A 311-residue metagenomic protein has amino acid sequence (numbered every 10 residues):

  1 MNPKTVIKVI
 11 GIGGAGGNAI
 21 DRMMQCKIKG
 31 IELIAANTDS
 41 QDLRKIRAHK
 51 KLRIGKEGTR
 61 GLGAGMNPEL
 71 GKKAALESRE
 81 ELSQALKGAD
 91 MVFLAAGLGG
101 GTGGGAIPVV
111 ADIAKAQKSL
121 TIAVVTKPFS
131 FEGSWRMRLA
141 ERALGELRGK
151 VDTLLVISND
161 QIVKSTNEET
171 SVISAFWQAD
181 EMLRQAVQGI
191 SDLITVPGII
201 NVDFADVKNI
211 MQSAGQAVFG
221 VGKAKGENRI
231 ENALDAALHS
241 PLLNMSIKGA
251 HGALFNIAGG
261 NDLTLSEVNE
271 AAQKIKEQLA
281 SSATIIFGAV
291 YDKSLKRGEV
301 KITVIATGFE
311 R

Functional and structural regions predicted by a protein language model:
M1-R311: Tubulin/FtsZ superfamily GTPase core signature
